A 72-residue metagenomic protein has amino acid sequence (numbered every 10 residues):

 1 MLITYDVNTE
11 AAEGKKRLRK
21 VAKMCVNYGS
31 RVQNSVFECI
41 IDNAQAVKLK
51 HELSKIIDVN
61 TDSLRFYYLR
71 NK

Functional and structural regions predicted by a protein language model:
M1-V36, I40-Q45: Extended, hydrophobic alpha-helical segments
Q33-S63, Y68-R70: Short, intrinsically disordered low-complexity segments
